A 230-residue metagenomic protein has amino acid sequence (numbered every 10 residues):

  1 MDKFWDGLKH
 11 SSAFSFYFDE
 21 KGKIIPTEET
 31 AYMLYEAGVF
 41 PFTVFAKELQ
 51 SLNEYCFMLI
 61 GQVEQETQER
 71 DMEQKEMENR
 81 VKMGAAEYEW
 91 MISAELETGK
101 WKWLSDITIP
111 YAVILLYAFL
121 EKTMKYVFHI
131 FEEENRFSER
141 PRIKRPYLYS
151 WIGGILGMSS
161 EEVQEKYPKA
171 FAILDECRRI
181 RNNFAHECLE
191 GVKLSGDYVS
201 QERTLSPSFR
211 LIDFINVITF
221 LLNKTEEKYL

Functional and structural regions predicted by a protein language model:
M1-V113, P168-D175, S195-G196, Q201-F209 (+1 more regions): Extended intrinsically disordered or low-complexity regions, especially N/C-terminal cytosolic tails and loops, rather
P110, I114, A118-V199, N216-L221: Flexible secondary-structure boundary motifs
